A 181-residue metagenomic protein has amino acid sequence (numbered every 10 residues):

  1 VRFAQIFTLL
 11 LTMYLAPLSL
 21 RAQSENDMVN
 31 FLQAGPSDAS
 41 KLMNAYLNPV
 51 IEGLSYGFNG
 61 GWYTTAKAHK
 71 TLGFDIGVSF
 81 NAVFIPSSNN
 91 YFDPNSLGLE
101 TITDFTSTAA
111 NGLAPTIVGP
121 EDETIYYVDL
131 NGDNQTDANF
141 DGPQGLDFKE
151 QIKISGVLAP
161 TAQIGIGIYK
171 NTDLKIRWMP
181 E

Functional and structural regions predicted by a protein language model:
V1-E25: Bacterial Sec-dependent N-terminal signal peptides
S24-E181: Transmembrane beta-barrel domains of Gram-negative outer membranes and organellar outer membranes
